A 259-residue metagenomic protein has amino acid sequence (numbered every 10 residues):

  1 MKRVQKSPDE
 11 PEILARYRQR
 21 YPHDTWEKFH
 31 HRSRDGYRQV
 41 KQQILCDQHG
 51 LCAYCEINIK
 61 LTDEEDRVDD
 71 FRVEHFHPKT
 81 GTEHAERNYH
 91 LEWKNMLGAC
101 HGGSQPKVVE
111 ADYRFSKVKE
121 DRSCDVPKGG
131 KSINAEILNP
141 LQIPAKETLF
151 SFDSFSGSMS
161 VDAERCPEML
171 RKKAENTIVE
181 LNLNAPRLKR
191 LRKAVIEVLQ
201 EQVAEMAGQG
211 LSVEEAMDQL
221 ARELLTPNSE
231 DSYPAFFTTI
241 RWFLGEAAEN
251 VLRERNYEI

Functional and structural regions predicted by a protein language model:
R3-Q5, P11, R20, H31 (+6 more regions): Catalytic cores of phosphodiester-bond-cleaving enzymes
R3-Y54, T80-L91: Short, charged surface segments at domain edges that flank catalytic/cofactor-binding sites
Q39, D47-G50, V68-F71, L91 (+3 more regions): Short, well-structured alpha-helical interface segments that form or flank functional binding sites
A53-Y54, R72, G98-A99, L149-F152 (+1 more regions): A structural signal for short, well-ordered beta-strand segments and their strand-loop junctions that often border
C55, G103, K146: Short Cys/His-rich metal-coordination motifs, predominantly Zn2+-binding knuckles/fingers
I59-S123: Histidine-centered nuclease catalytic patch
R114-L170, T177-L181: Long, low-complexity, intrinsically disordered segments enriched in glycines and aromatic residues
S160-I259: C-terminal, charged low-complexity interaction regions
